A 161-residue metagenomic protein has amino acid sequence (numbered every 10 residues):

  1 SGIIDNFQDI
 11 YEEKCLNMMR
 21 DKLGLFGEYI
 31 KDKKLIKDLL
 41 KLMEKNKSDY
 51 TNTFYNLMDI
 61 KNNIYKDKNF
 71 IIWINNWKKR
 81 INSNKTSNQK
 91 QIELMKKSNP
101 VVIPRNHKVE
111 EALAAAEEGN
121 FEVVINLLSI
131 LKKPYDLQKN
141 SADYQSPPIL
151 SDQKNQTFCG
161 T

Functional and structural regions predicted by a protein language model:
S1-T161: Regulatory N- and C-terminal appendages and interdomain linkers associated with kinase/kinase-like NTP transferase
